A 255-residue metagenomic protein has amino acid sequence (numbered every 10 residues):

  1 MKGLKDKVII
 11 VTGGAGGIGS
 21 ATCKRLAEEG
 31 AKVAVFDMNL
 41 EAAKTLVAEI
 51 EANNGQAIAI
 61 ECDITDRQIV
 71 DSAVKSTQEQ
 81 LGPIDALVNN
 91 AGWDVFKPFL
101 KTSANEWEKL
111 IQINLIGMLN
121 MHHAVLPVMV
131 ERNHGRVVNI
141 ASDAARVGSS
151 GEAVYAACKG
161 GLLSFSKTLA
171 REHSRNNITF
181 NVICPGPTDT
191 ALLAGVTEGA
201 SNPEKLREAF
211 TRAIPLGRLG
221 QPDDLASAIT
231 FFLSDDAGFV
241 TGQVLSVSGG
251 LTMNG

Functional and structural regions predicted by a protein language model:
V88, S174, T179, V240-G242: Short, small/polar-rich loop/turn modules that mediate ligand/substrate recognition or access, typified
P98-F99, E106-I111, F210: Substrate-binding pocket helix/loop in short-chain dehydrogenase/reductase
L100, V147-A153, R175-N176, G217 (+1 more regions): Active-site loop immediately N-terminal to the catalytic Tyr-X3-Lys motif of short-chain dehydrogenase/reductase
H122, C158, S166: Active-site helix of classical SDR
P127, R171-R175, G238: Alpha-helical segment proximal to the catalytic Tyr-Lys
S142: Residue(s) in the substrate-gating loop at a strand-loop-helix junction that position the organic substrate next
V147, T230, T241-G255: Short C-terminal tail/terminal secondary-structure segment of NAD(P)H-dependent dehydrogenase/reductase domains
